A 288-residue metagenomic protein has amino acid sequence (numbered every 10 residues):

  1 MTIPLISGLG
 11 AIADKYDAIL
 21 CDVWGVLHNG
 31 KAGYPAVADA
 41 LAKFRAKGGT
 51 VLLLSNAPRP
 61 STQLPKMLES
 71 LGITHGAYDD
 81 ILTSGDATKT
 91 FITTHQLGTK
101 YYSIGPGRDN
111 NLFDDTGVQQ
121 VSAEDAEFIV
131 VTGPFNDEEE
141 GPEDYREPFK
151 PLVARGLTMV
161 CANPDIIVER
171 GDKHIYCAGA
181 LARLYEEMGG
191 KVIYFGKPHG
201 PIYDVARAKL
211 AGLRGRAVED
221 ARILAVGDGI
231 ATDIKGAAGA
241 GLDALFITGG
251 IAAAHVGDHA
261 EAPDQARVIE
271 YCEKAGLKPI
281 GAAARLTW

Functional and structural regions predicted by a protein language model:
T2-V23, H28-K47, L54-L82, D86-W288: Asp-based, Mg2+/Mn2+-dependent phosphohydrolase catalytic module
